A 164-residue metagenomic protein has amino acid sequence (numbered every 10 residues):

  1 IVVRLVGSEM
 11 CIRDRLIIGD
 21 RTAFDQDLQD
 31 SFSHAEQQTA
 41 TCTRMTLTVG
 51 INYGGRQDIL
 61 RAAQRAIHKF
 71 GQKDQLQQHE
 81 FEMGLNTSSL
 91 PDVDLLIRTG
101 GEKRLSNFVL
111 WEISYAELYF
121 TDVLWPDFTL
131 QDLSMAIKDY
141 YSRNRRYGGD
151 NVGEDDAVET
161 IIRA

Functional and structural regions predicted by a protein language model:
I1-D14: Single conserved hydrophobic/aromatic residue that forms the stacking wall/gate of nucleotide- or nucleobase-binding
D14-L16, T48: A structural signal for isolated positions on well-ordered beta-strands in alpha/beta enzyme cores
L16-Q26: An anionic oxygen-ligand recognition environment, strongly enriched in 2H phosphoesterase
L28-Y147, N151-A164: Active-site cores that bind ATP or allylic diphosphates and position pyrophosphate for catalysis
